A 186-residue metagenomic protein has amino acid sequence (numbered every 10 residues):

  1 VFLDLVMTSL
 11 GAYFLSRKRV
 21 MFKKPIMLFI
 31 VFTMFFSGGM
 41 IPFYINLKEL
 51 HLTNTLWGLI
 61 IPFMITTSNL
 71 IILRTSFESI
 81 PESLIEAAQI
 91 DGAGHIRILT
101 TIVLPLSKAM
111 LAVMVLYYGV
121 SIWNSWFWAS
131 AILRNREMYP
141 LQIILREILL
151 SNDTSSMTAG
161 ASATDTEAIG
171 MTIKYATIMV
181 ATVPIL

Functional and structural regions predicted by a protein language model:
V1-L186: A hydrophobic, multi-pass inner-membrane permease signature
